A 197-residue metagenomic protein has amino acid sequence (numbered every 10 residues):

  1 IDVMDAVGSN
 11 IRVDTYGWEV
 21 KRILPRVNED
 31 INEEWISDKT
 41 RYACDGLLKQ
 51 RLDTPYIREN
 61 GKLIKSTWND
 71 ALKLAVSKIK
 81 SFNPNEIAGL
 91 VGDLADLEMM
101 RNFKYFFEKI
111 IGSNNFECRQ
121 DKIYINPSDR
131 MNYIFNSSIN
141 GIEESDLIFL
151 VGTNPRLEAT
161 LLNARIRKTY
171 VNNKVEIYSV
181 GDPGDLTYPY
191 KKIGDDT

Functional and structural regions predicted by a protein language model:
I1-T197: Catalytic alpha/large subunits of respiratory electron-transfer oxidoreductases, centered on bis-MGD molybdoenzymes
